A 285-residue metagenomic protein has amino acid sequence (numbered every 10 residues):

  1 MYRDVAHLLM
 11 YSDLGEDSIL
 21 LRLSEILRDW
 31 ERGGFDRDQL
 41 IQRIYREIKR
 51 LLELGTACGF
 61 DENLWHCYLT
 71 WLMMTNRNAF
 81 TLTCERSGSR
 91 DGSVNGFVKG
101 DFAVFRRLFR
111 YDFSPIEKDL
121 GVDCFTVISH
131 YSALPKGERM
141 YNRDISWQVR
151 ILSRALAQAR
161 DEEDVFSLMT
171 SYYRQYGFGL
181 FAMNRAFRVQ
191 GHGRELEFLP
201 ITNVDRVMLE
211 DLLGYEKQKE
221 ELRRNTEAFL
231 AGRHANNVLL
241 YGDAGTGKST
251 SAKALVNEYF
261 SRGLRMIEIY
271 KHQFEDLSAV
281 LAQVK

Functional and structural regions predicted by a protein language model:
M1-A157: Intrinsically disordered, low-complexity N-terminal extensions of AAA+/P-loop NTPases that precede the structured
A133-F198: Interdomain "pre-motor" coupling segment immediately N-terminal to P-loop NTPase/helicase cores
S153-L156, P200-E220: Dynamic helix-loop-helix/coil hinge segments at AAA+ ATPase domain boundaries and subdomain interfaces
P200-N203, E227-A235: Phosphate-binding P-loop
K217-A231: Pre-Walker A adenine-sensing motif
G232-A252: Walker A/P-loop nucleotide-binding motif
K253-N257: A conserved segment at the C-terminal end of the G1
E258-K285: AAA+/P-loop NTPase substrate/partner-engagement loops
